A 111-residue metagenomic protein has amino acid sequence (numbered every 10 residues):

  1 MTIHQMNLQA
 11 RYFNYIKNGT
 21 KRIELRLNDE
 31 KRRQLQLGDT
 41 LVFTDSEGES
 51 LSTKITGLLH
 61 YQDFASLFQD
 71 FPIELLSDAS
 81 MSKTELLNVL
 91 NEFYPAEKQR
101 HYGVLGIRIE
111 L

Functional and structural regions predicted by a protein language model:
M1-L35: Compositionally biased, charged N-terminal/linker segments
Q5, K54, G106-R108: Beta-strand secondary-structure signal
E24, F43-T44: A generic structural signal for residues embedded in beta-strands
S46-G48: Glycine-centered tight beta-turn/hairpin loop motif at sheet-sheet or coil-to-beta transitions
S50-H60: Short beta-strand-centered aromatic/proline hotspots
H60-E74: Short, solvent-exposed secondary-structure boundary/capping segments
F71-L111: Glycine- and charge-enriched low-complexity intrinsically disordered segments
